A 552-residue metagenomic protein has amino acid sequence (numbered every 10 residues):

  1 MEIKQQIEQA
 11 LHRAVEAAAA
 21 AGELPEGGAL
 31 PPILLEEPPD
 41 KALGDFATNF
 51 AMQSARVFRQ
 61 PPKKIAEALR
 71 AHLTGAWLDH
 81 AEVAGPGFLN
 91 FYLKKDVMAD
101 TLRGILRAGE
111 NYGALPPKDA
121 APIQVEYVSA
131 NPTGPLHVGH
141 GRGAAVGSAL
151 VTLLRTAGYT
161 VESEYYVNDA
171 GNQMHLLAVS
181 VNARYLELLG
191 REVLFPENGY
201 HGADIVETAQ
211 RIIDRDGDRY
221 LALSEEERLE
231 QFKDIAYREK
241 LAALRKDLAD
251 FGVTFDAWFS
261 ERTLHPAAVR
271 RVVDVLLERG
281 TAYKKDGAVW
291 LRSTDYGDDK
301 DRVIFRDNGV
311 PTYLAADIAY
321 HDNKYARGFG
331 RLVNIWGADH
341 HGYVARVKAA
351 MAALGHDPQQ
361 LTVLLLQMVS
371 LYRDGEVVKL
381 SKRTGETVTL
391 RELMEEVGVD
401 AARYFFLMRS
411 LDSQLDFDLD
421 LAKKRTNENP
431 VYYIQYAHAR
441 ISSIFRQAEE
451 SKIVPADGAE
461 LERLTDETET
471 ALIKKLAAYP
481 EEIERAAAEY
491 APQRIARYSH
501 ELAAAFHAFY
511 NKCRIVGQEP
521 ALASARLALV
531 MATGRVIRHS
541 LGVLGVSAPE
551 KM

Functional and structural regions predicted by a protein language model:
M1-A99, E110, A114-M552: Non-catalytic interaction-recognition regions
D100-I105: Short, charged, solvent-exposed linker or helix-capping segments at domain edges/interfaces that act as flexible hinges
